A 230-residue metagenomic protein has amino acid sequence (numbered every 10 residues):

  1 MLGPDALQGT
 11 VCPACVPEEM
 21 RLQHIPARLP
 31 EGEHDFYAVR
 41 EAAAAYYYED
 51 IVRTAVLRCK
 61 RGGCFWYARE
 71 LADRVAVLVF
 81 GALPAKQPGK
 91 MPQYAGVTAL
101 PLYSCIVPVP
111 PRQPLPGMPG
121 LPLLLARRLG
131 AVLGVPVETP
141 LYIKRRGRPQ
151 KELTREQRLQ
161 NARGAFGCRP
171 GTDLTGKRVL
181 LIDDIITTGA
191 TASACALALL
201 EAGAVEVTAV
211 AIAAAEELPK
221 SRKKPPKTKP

Functional and structural regions predicted by a protein language model:
M1-P230: Glycine-rich phosphate/pyrophosphate-handling loop used in enzymes and phosphotransfer proteins
